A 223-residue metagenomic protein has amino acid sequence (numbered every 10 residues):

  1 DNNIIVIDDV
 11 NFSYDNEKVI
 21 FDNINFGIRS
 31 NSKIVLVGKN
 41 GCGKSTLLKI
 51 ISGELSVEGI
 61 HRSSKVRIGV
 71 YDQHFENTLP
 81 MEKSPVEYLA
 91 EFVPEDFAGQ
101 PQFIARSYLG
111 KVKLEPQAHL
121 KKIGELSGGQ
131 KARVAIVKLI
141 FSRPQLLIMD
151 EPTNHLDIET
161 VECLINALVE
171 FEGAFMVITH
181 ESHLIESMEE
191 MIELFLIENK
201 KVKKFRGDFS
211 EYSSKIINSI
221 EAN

Functional and structural regions predicted by a protein language model:
D1-N223: ABC ATP-binding cassette signature C-motif
